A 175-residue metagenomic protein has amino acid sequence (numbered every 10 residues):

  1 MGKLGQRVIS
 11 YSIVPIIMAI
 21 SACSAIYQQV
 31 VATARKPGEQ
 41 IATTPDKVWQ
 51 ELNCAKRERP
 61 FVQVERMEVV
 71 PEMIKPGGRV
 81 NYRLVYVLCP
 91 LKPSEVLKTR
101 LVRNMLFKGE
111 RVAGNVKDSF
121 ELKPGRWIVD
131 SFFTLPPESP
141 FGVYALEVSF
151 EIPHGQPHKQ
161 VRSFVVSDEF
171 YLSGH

Functional and structural regions predicted by a protein language model:
G2-S12: Bacterial N-terminal signal peptides that target proteins for export
I20-A22: C-terminal motif of bacterial Sec signal peptides marking the signal peptidase cleavage site
S24-I26: Bacterial signal peptide processing site
Q28-F133, A145-V165: Contiguous segments within soluble domain cores/interaction surfaces
E138-F141: Surface-exposed, short loops/turns at beta-strand junctions within beta-sandwich domains
E169-H175: Extracellular interdomain linker/stem segments of modular secreted and single-pass surface proteins
